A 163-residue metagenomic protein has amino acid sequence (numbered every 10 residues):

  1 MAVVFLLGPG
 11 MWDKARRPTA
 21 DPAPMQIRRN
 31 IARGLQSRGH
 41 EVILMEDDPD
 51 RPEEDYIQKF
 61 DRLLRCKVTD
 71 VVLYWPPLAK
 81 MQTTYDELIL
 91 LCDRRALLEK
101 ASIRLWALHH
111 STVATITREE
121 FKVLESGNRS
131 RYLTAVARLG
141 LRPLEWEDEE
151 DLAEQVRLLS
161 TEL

Functional and structural regions predicted by a protein language model:
M1-L163: Conserved catalytic or regulatory cores that recognize and/or transform ribose-phosphate-containing ligands
